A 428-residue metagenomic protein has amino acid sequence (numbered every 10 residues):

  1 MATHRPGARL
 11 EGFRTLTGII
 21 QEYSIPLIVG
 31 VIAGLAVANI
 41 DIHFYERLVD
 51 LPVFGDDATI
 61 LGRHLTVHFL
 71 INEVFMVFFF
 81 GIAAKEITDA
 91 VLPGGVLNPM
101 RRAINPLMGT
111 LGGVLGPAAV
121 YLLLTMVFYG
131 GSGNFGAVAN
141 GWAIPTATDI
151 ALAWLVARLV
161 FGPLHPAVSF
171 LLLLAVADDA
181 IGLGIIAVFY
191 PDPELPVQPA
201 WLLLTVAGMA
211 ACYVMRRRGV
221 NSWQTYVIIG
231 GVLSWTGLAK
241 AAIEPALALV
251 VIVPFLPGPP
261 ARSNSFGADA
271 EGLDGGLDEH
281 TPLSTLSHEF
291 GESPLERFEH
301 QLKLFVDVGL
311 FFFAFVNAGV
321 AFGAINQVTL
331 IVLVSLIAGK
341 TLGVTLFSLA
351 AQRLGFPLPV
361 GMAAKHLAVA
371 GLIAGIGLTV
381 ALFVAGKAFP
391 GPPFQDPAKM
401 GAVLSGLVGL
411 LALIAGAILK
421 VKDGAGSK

Functional and structural regions predicted by a protein language model:
A2-I19, A36-N39, D57, G208 (+5 more regions): Predominantly late transmembrane helices and immediately cytosolic-facing juxtamembrane segments
V31, L35-H43, V77-A90, T110-M126 (+11 more regions): Transmembrane alpha-helical segments of multi-pass membrane transport proteins and ion-pumping complexes
A33-D57, F135: Interfacial/capping segments of alpha-helical transmembrane domains
R63, F75-G141, F161: Hydrophobic alpha-helical hairpins/lids featuring a short glycine-rich hinge
F69-F80, N134-A151, P193-A207, A246 (+1 more regions): Structural signature of hydrophobic alpha-helical transmembrane segments
T88-N105, G131-F135, P163, A167 (+6 more regions): Interfacial helix-loop-helix linkers and transmembrane-helix boundary segments in multi-pass membrane proteins
A90-L122, L195-A207, A211, G323-G339 (+2 more regions): Entry/N-cap segments of selected transmembrane alpha helices and their immediately preceding amphipathic helices
P357-S427: C-terminal transmembrane helix pair
